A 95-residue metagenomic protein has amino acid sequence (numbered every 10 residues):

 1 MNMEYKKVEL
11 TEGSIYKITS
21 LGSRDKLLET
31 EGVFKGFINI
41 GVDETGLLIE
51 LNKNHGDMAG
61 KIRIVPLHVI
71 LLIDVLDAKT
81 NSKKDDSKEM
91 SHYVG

Functional and structural regions predicted by a protein language model:
N2-G95: Conserved RNA-binding domains used in RNP assembly and mRNA/RNA metabolism
